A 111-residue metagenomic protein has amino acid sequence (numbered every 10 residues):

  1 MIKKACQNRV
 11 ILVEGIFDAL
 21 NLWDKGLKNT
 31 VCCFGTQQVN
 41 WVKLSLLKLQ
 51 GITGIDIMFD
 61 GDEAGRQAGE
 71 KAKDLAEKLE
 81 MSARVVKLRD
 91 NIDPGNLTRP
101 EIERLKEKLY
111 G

Functional and structural regions predicted by a protein language model:
M1-Q7: Glycine-/acidic-rich phosphate or pyrophosphate-binding loops and their flanking alpha/beta elements
Q7-V10, I16-G111: TOPRIM fold recognition
